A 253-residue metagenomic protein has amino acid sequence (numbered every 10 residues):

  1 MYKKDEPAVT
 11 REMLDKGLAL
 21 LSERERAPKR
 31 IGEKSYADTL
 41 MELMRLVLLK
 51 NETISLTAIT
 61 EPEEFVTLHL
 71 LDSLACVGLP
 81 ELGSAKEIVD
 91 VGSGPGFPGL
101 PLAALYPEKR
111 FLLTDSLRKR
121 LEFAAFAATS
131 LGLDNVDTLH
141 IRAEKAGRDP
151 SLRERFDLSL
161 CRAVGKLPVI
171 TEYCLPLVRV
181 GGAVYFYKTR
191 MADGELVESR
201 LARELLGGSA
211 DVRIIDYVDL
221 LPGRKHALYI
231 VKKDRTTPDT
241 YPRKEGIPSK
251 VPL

Functional and structural regions predicted by a protein language model:
M1-S84, V89, K119, F126-V136: Class I SAM-dependent transferase core
V47, L102, A124, K188 (+1 more regions): Residue-level signal for inorganic ion chemistry
E63, L74-G165, T171: Conserved SAM/SAH cofactor-binding pocket of Class I
Y106, V178-V180: Helix-to-beta-strand junctions that scaffold the AdoMet/dcAdoMet cofactor pocket in Class I SAM-dependent enzymes
E144, T189-G194: Short "lid" loop at the C-terminus of a central beta-strand within the Rossmann-like core of SAM-dependent
G181-M191: Conserved beta-strand signature within the Rossmann-like core of class I S-adenosyl-L-methionine
R200-L253: SAM/dcSAM-binding transferase cores
